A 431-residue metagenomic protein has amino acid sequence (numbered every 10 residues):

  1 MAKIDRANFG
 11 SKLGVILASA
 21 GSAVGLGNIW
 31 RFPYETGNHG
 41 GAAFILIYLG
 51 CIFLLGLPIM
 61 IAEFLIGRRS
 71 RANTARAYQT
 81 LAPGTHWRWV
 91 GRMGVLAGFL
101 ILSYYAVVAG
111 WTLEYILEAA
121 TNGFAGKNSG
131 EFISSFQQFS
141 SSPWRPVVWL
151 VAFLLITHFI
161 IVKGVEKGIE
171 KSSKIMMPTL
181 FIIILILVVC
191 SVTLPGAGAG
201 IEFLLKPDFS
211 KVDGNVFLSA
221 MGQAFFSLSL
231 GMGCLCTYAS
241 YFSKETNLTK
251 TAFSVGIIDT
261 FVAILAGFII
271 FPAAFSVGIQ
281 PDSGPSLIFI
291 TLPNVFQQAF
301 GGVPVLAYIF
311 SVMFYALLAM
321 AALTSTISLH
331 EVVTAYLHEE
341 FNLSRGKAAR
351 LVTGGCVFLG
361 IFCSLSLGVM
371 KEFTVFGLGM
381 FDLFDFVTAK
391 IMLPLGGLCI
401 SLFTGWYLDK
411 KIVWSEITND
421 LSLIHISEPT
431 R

Functional and structural regions predicted by a protein language model:
M1-W30, I59-F64, R68-L81, T85-R92 (+1 more regions): Membrane-interface "cap" regions at the ends of multi-pass membrane proteins
A2, A109-S140, F242-E245, K250 (+3 more regions): Helix-loop-helix connectors at the membrane interface of multi-pass transporters/channels
A2-D5, F9, E170, K174-L323 (+1 more regions): Membrane-embedded translocation segments of transport machinery
I4-R6, E35-H39, T74-M93, A106-V162 (+6 more regions): Inter-helical loop and helix-membrane interface segments of multi-pass membrane transporters/permeases
G10, L17-G27, L102, A106 (+5 more regions): Hydrophobic, membrane-embedded alpha-helices of multi-pass small-molecule transporters
L13-C51, A239, K250-F253, I257-T260 (+1 more regions): Transmembrane helix-boundary motif of multi-pass solute transporters/channels
I59, Y105-K127, F181-L204, S276 (+3 more regions): Hydrophobic alpha-helical segments and their helix-loop junctions in multi-pass secondary transporters
S422-T430: Residue-level detector of conserved catalytic or cofactor/ligand-binding positions in enzyme active sites
